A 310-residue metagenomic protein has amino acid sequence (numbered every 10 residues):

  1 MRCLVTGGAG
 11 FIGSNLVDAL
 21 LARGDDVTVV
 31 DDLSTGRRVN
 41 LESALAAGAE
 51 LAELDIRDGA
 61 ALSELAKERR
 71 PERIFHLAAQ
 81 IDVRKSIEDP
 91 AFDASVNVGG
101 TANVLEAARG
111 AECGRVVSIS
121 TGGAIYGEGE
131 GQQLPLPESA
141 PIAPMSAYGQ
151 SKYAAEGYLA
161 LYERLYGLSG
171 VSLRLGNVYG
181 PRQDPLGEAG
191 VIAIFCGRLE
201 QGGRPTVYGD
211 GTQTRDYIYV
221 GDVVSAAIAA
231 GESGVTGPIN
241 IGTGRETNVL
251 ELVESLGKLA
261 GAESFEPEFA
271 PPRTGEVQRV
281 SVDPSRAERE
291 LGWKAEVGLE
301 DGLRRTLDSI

Functional and structural regions predicted by a protein language model:
M1-V178, A227: N-terminal Rossmann-like NAD(P)+-binding domain of SDR-like oxidoreductases, especially those catalyzing
G36, R57, E88, V96-G99 (+8 more regions): Residue-level signal for the nucleotide or nucleotide-sugar donor/cofactor binding architecture
R37, D82, T121, Q132 (+4 more regions): Activation loop
A61, D82, F92, G99 (+7 more regions): Residue-level recognition of oxygen-bearing side chains
A154, Y158, Y162, F195 (+2 more regions): Hydrophobic alpha-helix immediately C-terminal to the catalytic Tyr-X-X-X-Lys motif of short-chain
G180-R182, T274: Short beta-strand->alpha-helix junction loop in the catalytic core of nucleotide-activated group-transfer enzymes
G197-I310: C-terminal substrate-binding subdomain of Rossmann-fold SDR/epimerase-dehydratase oxidoreductases
